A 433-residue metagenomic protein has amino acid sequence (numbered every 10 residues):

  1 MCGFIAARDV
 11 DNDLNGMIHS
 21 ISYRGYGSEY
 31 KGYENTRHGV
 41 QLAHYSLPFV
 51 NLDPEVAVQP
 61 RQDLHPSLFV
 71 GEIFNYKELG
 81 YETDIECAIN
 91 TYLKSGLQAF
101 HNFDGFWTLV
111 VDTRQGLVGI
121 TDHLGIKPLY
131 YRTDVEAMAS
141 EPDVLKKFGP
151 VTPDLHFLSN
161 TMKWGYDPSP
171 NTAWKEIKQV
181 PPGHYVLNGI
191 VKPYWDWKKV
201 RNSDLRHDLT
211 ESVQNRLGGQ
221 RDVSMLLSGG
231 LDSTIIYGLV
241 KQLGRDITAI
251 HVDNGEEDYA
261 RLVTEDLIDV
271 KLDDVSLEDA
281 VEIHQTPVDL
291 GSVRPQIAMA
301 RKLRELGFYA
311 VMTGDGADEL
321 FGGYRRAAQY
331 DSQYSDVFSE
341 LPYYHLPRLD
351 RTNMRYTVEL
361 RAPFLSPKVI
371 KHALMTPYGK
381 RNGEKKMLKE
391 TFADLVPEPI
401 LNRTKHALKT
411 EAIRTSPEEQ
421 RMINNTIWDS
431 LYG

Functional and structural regions predicted by a protein language model:
M1-V270, D274-D279, I283: Cysteine-centered catalytic environments shared across enzyme families
R8-V10, Q115-V118, K198-L395, I413: ATP-dependent adenylate-handling active sites, centered on carboxylate activation for C-N bond formation
N15, K389, D429-S430: Short amphipathic alpha-helical segments
E29, Y33, T83, K385-T391 (+1 more regions): Polar, surface-exposed loop/tail segments that function as active-site lids or cofactor/substrate-recognition elements
V58-R61, I177-V180, Y194, V288 (+3 more regions): Short clusters of hydrophobic/aromatic residues that line enzyme substrate/ligand-binding pockets
N90-T91, S159-G165, P295-A298, N425-G433: Short, hydrophobic/amphipathic alpha-helical patches that form generic packing surfaces within helical domains
R326, V396-Y432: PAPS-dependent sulfotransferase catalytic core
